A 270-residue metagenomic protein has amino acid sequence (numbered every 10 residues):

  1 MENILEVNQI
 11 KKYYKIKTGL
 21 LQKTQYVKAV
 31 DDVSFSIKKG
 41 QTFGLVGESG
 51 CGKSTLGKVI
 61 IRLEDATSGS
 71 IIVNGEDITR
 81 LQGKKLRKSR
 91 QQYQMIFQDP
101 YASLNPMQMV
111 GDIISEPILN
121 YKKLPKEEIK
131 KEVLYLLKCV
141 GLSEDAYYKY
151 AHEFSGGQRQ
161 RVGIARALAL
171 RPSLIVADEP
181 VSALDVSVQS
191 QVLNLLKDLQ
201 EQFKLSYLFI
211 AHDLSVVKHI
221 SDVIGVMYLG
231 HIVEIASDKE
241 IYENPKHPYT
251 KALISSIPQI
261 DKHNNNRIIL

Functional and structural regions predicted by a protein language model:
E2-N3, I16-L21, Y26, S237-L270: Short catalytic/signature loops enriched in Gly
I61: Helix-to-loop junction immediately C-terminal to a conserved catalytic motif
G69-D77: Conserved ABC transporter NBD signature motif
D77, E127-D145, I254-S255: Conserved ABC ATPase "signature" region
Y150-F154, Q158: Conserved ABC ATPase signature
A169-S173: A short, proline-enriched helix->beta-strand linker immediately N-terminal to the Walker B motif in ABC-type P-loop
